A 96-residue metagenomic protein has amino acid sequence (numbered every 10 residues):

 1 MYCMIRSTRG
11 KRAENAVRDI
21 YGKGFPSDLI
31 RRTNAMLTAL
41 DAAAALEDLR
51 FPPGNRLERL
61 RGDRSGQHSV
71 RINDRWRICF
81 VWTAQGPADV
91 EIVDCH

Functional and structural regions predicted by a protein language model:
M1-M36: Arg/Lys-rich, positively charged N-terminal/basic patches that mediate binding to nucleic acids
M1-Y2, R61, H68-H96: Enriched for short, Lys/Arg-rich terminal
R6, I30-T33, L49-P53, R71-N73: Generic structural signal for well-ordered secondary structure
F25, A45, P52, I72 (+1 more regions): Short linear functional motifs in flexible/disordered or boundary regions
L40: Conserved phosphate-interacting/catalytic interface
A44-H68: A short, surface-exposed loop/turn module that caps and links secondary-structure elements
